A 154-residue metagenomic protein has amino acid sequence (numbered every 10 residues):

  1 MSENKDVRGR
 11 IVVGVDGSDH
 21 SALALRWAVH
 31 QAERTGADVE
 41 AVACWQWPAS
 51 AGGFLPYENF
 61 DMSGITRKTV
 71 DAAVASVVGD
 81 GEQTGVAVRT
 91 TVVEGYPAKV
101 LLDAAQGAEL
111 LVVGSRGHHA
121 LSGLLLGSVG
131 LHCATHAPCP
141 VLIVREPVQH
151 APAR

Functional and structural regions predicted by a protein language model:
M1-V7, H20, V78-L111, V148-R154: Structural beta-alpha unit
S2-L55: Small/aliphatic-rich secondary-structure junction motif
T35-D38, V86, C139: Short glycine/serine/threonine/alanine-rich loop segments
E40-V42, R89-V93, L142: General small-molecule cofactor/ligand-binding pocket signal
A43, S115-R116, R145-E146: Short secondary-structure boundary segments
P56-F60, A108-E109: Short, hinge-like loop/turn segments at secondary-structure boundaries
E58-T69: A short acidic, glycine-rich active-site loop that binds or catalyzes chemistry on phosphate/adenosine moieties
L110-T135, H150-R154: Glycine-rich, Arg-bearing micro-motifs that act as flexible, cationic patches
